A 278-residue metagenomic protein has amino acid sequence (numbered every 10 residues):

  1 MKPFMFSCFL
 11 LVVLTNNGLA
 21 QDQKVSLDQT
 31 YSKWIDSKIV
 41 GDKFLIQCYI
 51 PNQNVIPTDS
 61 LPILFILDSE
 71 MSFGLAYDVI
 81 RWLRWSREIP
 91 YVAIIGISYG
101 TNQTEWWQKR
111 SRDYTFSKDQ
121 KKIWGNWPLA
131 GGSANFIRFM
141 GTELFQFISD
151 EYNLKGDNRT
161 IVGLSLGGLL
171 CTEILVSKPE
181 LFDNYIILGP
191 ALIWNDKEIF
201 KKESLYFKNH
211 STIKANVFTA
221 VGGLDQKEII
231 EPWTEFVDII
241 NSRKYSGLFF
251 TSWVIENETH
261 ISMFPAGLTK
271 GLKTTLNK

Functional and structural regions predicted by a protein language model:
M1-K24: Bacterial Sec-dependent N-terminal signal peptides
G18-P62: A domain-start/cap signature at the N-terminus of enzymes
D59-F139, E143, F147-E151: Serine-hydrolase catalytic machinery in alpha/beta-hydrolase-like enzymes
D68-S69, S149-Y152, L166, L175-V176 (+3 more regions): Cell-envelope and extracellular/periplasmic
N153-L164: Alpha/beta-hydrolase fold nucleophile elbow
G163-G167, C171: Gly/Ala-rich beta-loop-alpha elbow adjacent to hydrolase catalytic centers
S177-N209, K214: Mobile cap/lid helix-loop segments that gate and shape the active-site cleft of serine hydrolases
A220, L224-K278: C-terminal catalytic histidine-bearing segment of alpha/beta-hydrolase fold enzymes
